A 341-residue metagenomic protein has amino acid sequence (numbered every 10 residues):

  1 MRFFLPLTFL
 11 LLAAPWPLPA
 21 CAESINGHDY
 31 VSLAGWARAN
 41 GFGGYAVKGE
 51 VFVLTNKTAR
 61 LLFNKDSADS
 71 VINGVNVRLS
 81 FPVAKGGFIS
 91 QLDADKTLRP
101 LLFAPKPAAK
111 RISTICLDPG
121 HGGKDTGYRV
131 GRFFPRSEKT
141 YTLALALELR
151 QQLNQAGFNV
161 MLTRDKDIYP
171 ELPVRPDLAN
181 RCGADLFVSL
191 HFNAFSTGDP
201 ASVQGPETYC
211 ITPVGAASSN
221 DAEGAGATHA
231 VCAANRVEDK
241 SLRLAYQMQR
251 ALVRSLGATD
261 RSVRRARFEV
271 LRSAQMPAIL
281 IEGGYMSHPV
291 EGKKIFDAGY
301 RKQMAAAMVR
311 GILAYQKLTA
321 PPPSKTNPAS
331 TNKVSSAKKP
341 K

Functional and structural regions predicted by a protein language model:
L5, G44, R60, P105-P107 (+3 more regions): Generic marker of residues within folded, mature protein domains
L5-P15: Bacterial N-terminal signal peptides
P15-W16, T331: Short stretches within intrinsically disordered, low-complexity N-terminal or propeptide regions
W16-D125, V130-F134, Q152, A156 (+1 more regions): Primary recognition of N-terminal secretory signal peptides and signal-anchoring hydrophobic helices
R136-K341: Active-site-proximal helix/loop segments of hydrolytic enzymes
